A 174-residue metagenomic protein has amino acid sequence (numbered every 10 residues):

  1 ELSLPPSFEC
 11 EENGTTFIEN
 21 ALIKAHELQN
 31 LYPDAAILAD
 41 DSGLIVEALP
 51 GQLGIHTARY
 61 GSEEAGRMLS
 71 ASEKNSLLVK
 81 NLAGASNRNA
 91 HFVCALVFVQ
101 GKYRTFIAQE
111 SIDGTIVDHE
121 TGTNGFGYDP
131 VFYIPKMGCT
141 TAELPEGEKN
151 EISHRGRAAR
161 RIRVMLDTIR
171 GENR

Functional and structural regions predicted by a protein language model:
L2-R174: Anionic-ligand binding patches
